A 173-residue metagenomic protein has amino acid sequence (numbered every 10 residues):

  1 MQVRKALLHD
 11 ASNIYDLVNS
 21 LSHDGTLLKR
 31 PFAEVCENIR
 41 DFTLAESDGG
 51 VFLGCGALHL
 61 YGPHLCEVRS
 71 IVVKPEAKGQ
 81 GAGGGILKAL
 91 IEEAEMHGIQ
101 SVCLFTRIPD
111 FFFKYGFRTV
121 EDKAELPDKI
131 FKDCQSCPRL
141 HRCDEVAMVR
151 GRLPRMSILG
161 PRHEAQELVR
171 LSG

Functional and structural regions predicted by a protein language model:
Q2-I14: A short beta-loop-alpha structural element at the N-terminal edge of CoA-dependent acyl/N-acetyltransferase catalytic
D10, H64, R107-I108: A generic "binding-loop/recognition-motif" signal
I14, V18, F112: Hydrophobic pocket/interface hotspot
L17-K29: Helix-loop element at the rim of GNAT/NAT acetyltransferase active sites that forms part of the acceptor-substrate
K29-F42, S47-D48, G54-L65, R69-V72: A conserved beta-strand-loop-helix scaffold within acyl/acetyltransferase catalytic domains
V73, G79-A94, L104: Conserved acetyl-CoA-binding loop-helix of GNAT-fold acetyltransferases
Q100, T106-D133: Conserved active-site alpha-helix within GNAT-family acetyltransferase domains
L126-G173: C-terminal "cap" of GNAT-fold acetyltransferases
